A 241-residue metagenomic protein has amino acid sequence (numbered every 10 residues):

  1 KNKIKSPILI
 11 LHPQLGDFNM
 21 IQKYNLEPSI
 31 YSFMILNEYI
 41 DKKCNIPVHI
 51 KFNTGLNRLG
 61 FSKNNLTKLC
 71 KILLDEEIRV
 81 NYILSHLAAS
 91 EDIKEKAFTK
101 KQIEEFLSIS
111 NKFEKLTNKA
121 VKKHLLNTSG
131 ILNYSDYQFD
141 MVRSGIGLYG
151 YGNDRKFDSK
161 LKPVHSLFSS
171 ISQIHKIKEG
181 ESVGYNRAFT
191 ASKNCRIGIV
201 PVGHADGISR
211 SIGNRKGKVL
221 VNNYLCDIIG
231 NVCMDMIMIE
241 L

Functional and structural regions predicted by a protein language model:
K1-L26, I30-Y39, T128, N133: N-terminal active-site wall of soluble small-molecule enzyme domains
I10, I171, I228-I229: A structural signal for short, hydrophobic beta-strand segments that form beta-sheets in beta-rich/all-beta domains
K42-I46, T54-S170, I177-K178: Active-site loop/helix belt of alpha/beta enzymes
L132-S135, G150-N153, E179-S182, G207-S211 (+1 more regions): Short acidic/glycine-rich loop or secondary-structure boundary segments that cap or lie
L167-R215: Functionally critical, mid-to-C-terminal surface segments that flank or help form catalytic/ligand
N194-C195, A205-E240: Compact, glycine-rich, soluble single-domain proteins
